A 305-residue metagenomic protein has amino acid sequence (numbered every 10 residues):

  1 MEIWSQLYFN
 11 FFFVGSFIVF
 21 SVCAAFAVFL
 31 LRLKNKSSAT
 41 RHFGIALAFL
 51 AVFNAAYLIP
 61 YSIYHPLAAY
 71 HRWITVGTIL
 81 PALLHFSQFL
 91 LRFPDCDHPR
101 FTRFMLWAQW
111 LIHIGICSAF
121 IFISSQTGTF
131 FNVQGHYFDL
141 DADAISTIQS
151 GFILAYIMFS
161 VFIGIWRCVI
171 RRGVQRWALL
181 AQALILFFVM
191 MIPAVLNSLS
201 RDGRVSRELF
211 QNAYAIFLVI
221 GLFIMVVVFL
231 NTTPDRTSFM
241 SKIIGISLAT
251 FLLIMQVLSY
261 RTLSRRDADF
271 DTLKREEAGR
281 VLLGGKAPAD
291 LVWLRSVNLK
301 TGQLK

Functional and structural regions predicted by a protein language model:
E2-Q6, C96-D97, V133-A155, R167-I170 (+3 more regions): Polytopic alpha-helical membrane-helix bundles and their juxtamembrane interface segments in multi-pass membrane
Q6-C23, S37-T127, L140-M158, V205-I220: Individual alpha-helical transmembrane segments in multi-pass integral membrane proteins
F9, F13, A56, W166 (+1 more regions): Interfacial "cap-and-anchor" motif at the non-cytosolic start of specific transmembrane alpha-helices
C23-F29, H85-R92, I153-G173, V195-N197 (+1 more regions): Alpha-helical transmembrane segments in multipass membrane proteins, preferentially the mid-helix core
L30-F43, F93-M105, W166-L179, T232-M240: Membrane-interface helix-boundary motifs at transmembrane edges
S125-V133, A194-S200: Alpha-helical transmembrane segments and their membrane-interface junctions in multi-pass membrane proteins
S259-W293: Membrane-proximal amphipathic alpha-helices that sit immediately adjacent to an N-terminal transmembrane/signal-anchor
A287-K305: Extracytoplasmic ligand-binding sensor domains of the Cache superfamily
